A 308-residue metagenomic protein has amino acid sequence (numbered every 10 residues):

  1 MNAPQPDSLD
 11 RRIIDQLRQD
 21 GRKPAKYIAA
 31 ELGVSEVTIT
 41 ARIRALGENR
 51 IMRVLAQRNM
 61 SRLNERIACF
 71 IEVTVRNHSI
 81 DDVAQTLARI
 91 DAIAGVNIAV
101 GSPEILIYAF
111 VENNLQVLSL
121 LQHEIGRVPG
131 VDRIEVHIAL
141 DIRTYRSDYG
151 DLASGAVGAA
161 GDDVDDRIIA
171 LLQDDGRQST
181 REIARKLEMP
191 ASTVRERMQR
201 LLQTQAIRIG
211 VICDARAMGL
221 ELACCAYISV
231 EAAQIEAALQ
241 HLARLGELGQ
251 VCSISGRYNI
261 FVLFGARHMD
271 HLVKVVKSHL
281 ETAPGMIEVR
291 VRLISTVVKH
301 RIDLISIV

Functional and structural regions predicted by a protein language model:
M1-V308: A compositional/biophysical signature of low hydrophobicity enriched in polar/charged and small residues
